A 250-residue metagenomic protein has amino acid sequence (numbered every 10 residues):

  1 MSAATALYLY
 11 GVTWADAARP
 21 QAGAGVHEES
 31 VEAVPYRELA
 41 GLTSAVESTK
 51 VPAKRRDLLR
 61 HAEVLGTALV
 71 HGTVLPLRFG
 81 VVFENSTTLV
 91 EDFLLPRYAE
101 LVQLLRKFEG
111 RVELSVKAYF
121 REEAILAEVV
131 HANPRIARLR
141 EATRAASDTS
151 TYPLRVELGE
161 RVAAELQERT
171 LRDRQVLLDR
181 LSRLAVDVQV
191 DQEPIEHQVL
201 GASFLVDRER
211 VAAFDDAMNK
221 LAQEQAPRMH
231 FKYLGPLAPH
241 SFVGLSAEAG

Functional and structural regions predicted by a protein language model:
M1-G250: An interfacial alpha-helical scaffold signature
